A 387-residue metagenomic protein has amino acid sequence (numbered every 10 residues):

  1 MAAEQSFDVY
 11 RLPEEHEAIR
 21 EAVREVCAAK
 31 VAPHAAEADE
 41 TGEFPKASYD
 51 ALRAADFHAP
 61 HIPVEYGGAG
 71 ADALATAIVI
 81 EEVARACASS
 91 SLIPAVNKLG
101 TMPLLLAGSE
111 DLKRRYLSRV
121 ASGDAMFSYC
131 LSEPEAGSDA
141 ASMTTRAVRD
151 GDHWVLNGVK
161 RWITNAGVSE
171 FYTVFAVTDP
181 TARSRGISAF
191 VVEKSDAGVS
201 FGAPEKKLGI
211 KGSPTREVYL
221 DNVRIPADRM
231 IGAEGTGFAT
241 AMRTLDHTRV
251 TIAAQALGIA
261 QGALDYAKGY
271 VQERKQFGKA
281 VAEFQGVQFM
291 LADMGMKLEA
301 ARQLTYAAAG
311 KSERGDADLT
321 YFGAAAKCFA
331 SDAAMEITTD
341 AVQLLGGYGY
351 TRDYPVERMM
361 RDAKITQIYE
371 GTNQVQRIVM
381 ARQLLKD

Functional and structural regions predicted by a protein language model:
M1-S90, A107-L112, R119-G123, D139 (+4 more regions): Alpha-helical interface subdomain recognition
A71-D72, D139-A141, N165-E170, R183-G186 (+2 more regions): Short glycine/proline-enriched turns and hinge-like loops at secondary-structure junctions
I93-A95, V120, E135-S138, W162-N165 (+2 more regions): Short Gly/Pro-enriched turn/cap motifs at secondary-structure boundaries
K98-A107: Helix-loop "lid/cap" segments that line or gate small-molecule binding pockets
G123-L131: A short, Trp-centered hydrophobic/proline-enriched beta-strand micro-motif
S128, S142-R146, H153, F171-F175 (+2 more regions): Conserved hydrophobic/aromatic beta-strand scaffold that supports enzyme active sites
S142, S195-P226: Flexible, small-/acidic-enriched active-site or ligand-binding loops
N157-F201: A short core secondary-structure module
